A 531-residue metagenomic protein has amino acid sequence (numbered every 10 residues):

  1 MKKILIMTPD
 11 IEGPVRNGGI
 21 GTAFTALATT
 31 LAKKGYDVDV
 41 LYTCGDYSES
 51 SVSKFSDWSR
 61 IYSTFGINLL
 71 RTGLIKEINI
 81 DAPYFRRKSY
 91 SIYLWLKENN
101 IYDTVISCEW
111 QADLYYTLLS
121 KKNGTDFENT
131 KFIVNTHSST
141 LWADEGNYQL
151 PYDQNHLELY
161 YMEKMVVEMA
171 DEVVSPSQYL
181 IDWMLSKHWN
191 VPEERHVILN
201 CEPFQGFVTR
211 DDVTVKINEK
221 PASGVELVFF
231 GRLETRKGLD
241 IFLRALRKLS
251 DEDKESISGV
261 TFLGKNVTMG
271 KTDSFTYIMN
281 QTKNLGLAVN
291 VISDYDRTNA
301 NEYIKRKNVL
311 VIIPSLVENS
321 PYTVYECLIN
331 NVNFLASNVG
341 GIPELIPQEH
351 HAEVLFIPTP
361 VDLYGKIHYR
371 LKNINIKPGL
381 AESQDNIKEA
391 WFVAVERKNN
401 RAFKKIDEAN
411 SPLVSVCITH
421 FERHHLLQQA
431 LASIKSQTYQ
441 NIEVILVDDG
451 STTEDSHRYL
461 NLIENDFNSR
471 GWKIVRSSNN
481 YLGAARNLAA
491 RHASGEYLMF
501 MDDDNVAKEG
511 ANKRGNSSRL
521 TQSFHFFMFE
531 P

Functional and structural regions predicted by a protein language model:
L157, Y161-E194: A short, active-site helix/loop in glycosyltransferases that binds the activated sugar's phosphate group
S274-Y303, I463-K473: Nucleotide-activated donor-binding/catalytic signature segment of Leloir-type glycosyltransferases, i.e., the conserved
L316, S478, V506: Aromatic "clamp/platform" in nucleotide-sugar-dependent glycosyltransferases that forms part of the donor/acceptor
R423-S436: Short, well-formed alpha-helical segments that are part of the catalytic scaffolds of diverse glycosyltransferases
K435-R476: Acidic donor-binding segment of Leloir-type glycosyltransferases
S477-A493: Glycine-rich, basic loop-to-helix element that forms the pyrophosphate-binding segment of sugar-nucleotide handling
L498: Short aromatic/hydrophobic "clamp" motif used to bind/position activated sugar donors
N512-P531: Conserved donor NDP-sugar-binding/catalytic core segment of glycosyltransferases
